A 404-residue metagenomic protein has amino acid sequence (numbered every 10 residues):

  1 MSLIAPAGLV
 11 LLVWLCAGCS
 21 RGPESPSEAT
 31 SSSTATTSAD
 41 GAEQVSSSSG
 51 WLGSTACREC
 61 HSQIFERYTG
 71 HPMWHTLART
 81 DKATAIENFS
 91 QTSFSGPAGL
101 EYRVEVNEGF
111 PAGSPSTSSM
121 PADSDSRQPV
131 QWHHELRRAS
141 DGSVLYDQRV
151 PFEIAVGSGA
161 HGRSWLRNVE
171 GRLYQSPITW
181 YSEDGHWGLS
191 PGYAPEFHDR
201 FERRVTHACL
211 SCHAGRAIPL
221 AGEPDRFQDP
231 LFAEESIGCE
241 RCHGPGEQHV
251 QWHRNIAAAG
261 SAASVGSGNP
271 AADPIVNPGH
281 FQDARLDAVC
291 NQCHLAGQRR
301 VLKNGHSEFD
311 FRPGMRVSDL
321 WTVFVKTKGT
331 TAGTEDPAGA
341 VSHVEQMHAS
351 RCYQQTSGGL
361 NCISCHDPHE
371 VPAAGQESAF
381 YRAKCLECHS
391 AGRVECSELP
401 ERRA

Functional and structural regions predicted by a protein language model:
M1-G8: Bacterial N-terminal signal peptides that target proteins for export
L15-G18: C-terminal motif of bacterial Sec signal peptides marking the signal peptidase cleavage site
P23-V45, T55, Q63-V156, S164-V169 (+3 more regions): Primarily the internal scaffold of c-type cytochrome electron-transfer domains, especially repeated/multiheme c-type
G50-S54: Conserved alpha/beta enzyme-core scaffolds, especially Rossmann-like or related mixed alpha/beta domains that build
E170-V205: A short, surface-exposed interaction/processing loop segment used at functional sites
A208-G222: Conserved catalytic alpha/beta cores of large enzymes that bind or transform nucleotide phosphates and polynucleotides
